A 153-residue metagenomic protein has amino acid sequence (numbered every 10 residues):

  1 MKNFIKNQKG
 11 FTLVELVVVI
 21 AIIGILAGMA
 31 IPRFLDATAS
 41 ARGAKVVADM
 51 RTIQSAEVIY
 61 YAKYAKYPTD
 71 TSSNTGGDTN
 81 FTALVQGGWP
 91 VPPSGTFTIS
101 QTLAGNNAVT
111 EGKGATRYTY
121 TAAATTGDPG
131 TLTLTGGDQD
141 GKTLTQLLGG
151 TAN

Functional and structural regions predicted by a protein language model:
M1-F11: N-terminal leader/signal peptides at the extreme start of proteins
T12, M29, A44: Conserved Walker
V17-R33: Alpha-helical hydrophobic helix detector
A39-K66: Membrane-proximal N-terminal amphipathic helix
S55, A62-T133, G150-N153: Extracellular/periplasmic head regions of type IV pilus-like filament subunits
G137-N153: Short, low-complexity, Pro/Ser/Thr/Gly-rich segments in the mature regions of secreted, periplasmic
